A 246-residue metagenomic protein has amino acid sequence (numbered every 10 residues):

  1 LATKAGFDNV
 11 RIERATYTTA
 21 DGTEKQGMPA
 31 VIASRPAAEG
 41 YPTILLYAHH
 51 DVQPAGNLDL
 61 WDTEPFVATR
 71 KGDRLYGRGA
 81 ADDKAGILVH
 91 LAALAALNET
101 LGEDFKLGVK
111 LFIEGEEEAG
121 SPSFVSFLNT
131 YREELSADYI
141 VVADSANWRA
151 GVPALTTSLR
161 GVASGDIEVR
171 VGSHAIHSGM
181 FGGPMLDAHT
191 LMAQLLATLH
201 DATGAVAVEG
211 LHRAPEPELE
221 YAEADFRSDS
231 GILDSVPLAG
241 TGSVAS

Functional and structural regions predicted by a protein language model:
L1-A80, L97-K106: Acidic/His- and Gly-rich active-site-bordering loop/insert found across diverse amide/peptide-bond hydrolases
T3, F7, E99, E103 (+3 more regions): Generic secondary-structure signature for well-ordered alpha-helical cores
A20-E24, W148, L155-R160, S246: Short Gly/Pro-enriched turn/cap motifs at secondary-structure boundaries
R74, G79-S158, Y221: Acidic/histidine-rich catalytic neighborhood of metal-dependent amide-processing enzymes
Y76-G77, S173-G179: Short small-residue beta-strand/loop micro-motif enriched in glycine and branched aliphatics
T156-R170: Flexible glycine/proline-rich, aromatic-decorated loop/lid segments
S178-S246: Acidic-enriched catalytic cores of C-N bond-cleaving enzymes acting on peptides and small amides
